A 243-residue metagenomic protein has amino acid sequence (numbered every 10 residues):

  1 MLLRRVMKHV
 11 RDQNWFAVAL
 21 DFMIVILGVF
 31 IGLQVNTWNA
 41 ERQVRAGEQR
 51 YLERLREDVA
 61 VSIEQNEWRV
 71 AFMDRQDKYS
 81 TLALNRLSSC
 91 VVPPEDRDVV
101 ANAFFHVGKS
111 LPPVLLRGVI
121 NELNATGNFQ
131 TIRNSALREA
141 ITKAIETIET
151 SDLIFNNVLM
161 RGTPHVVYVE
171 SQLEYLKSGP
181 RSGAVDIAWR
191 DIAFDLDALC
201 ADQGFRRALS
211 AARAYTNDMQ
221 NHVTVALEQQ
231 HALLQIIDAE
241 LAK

Functional and structural regions predicted by a protein language model:
M1-F16, F30, T37-K243: Long, hydrophobic alpha-helical segments that serve as membrane-spanning/inserting helices
L20-Q34: Hydrophobic membrane-insertion alpha-helices, especially the h-region of bacterial N-terminal signal peptides
